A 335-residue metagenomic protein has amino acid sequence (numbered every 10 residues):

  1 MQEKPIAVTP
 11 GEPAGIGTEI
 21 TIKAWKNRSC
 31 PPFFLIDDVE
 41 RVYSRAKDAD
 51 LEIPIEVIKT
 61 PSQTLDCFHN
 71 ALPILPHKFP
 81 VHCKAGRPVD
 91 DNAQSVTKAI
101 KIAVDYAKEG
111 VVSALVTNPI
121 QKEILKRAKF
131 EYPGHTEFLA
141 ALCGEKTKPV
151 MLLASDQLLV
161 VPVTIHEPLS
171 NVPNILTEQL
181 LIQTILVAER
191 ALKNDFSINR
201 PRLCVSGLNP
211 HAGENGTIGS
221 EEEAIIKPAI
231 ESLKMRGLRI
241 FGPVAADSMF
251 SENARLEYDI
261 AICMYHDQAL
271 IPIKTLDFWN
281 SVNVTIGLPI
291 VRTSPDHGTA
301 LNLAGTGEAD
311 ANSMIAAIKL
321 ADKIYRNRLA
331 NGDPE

Functional and structural regions predicted by a protein language model:
M1-H135, I175, Q179-M264, Q268-N283 (+3 more regions): Contiguous, glycine/small-aliphatic-enriched amphipathic segments in soluble metabolic enzymes
H77-P80, K148-V150, A154-V160: Flexible glycine-/small-residue-enriched beta->alpha junction loops that bind anionic phosphate/pyrophosphate groups
R127-V150: Glycine/threonine-rich beta-strand-loop-alpha-helix active-site module that forms ligand/phosphate-binding
F138, M151, V160-P162, I290-R292: Conserved hydrophobic/aromatic beta-strand scaffold that supports enzyme active sites
T147-M151, R326-L329: Residue-level signal for secondary-structure boundary elements
L153-Q183: Ligand-binding beta-strand-loop-alpha-helix segment within the catalytic cores of soluble metabolic enzymes
